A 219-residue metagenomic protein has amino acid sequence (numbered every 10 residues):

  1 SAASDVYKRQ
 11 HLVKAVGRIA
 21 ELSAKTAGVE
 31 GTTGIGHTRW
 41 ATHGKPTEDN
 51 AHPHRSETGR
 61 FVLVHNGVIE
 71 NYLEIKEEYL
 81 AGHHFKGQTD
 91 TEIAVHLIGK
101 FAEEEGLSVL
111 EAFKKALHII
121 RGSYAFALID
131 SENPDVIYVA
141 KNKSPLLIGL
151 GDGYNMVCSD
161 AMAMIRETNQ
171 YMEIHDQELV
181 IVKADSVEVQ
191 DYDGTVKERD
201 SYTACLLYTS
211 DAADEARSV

Functional and structural regions predicted by a protein language model:
S1-S210: Conserved short alpha-helical segments that host acidic/polar catalytic motifs at enzyme active sites
D211-V219: Short "domain-exit" segments at the C-terminal end of structured domains
